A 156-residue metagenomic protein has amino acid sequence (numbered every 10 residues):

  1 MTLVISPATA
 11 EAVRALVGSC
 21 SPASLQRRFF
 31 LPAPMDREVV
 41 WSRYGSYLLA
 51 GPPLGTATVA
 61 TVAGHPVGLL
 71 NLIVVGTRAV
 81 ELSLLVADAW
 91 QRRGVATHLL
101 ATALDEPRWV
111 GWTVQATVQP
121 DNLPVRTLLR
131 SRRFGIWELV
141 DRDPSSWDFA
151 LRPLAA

Functional and structural regions predicted by a protein language model:
M1-G18: A short beta-loop-alpha structural element at the N-terminal edge of CoA-dependent acyl/N-acetyltransferase catalytic
A23, R27-E81: Acetyl-CoA-dependent GNAT
R78-A79, P107-Q119: Conserved GNAT acetyl-CoA-binding A-motif
S83, A87, Q119: Residue-level recognition of the GNAT/N-acetyltransferase active site
R92-E106, P124-T127, S131: Conserved acetyl-CoA-binding loop-helix of GNAT-fold acetyltransferases
Q115-Q119, R130-L151: Conserved catalytic-core motifs of GNAT/GCN5-like acyltransferases
